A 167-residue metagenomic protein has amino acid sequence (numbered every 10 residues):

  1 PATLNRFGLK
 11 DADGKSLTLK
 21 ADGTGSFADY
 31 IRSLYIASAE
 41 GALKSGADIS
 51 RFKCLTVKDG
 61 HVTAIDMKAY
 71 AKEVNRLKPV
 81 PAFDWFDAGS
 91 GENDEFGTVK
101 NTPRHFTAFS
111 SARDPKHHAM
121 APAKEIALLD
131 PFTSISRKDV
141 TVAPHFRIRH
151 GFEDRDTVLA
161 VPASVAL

Functional and structural regions predicted by a protein language model:
P1-K138: Accessory cap/linker subdomain of secreted extracellular hydrolases
V140-A143: Proline/glycine-enriched tight loop/beta-turn segments at coil->beta junctions that connect or precede beta-strands
R147-H150: Short beta-strand/loop motif that positions the catalytic acidic residue of the alpha/beta-hydrolase fold
E153-T157: Acidic catalytic loop of the alpha/beta-hydrolase fold
A160-P162: Mobile, glycine-rich extracellular loop/lid and propeptide segments that shape or gate substrate/ligand access
V165-L167: Short, well-ordered beta-strand segments
